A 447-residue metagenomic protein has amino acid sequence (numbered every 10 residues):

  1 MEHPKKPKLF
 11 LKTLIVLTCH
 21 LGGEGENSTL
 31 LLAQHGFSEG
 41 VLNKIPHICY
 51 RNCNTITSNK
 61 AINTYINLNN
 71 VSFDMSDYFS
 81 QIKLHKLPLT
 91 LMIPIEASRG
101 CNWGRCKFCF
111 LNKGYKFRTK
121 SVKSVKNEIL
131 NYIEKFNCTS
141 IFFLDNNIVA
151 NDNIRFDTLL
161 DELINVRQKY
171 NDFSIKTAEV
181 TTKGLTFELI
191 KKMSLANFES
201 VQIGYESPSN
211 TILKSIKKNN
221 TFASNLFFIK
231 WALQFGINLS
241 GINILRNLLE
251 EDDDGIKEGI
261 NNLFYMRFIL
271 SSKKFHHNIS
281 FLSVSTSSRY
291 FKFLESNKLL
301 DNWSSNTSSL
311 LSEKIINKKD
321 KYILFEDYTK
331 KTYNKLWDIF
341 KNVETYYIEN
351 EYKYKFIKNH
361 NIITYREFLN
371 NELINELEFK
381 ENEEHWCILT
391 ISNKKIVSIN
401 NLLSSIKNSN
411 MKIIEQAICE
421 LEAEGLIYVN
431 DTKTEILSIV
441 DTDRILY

Functional and structural regions predicted by a protein language model:
M1-N63, E422: Glycine-rich beta-alpha loop elements in corrinoid/cobalamin-binding modules across cobalamin-dependent enzymes
P4, T119, K395-I396: Residue at a beta-strand N-cap/secondary-structure junction
F10-L11, Y132, M193, A232 (+2 more regions): Generic structural signal for hydrophobic
L17, T119, V166-N171, T181-K353: A structural motif corresponding to the C-terminal lobe/cap of the Radical SAM core domain
R51-I95, T364-Y365, N370-E378, L421 (+1 more regions): N-terminal [4Fe-4S]-dependent radical SAM core
N69, F73-G236, R246-L249: Radical SAM [4Fe-4S] cluster-binding motif and immediate context
I323-V397: Hydrophobic, secondary-structure "cap" segments at the distal end of domains
F379-Y447: Long, charge-rich, low-complexity alpha-helical segments
